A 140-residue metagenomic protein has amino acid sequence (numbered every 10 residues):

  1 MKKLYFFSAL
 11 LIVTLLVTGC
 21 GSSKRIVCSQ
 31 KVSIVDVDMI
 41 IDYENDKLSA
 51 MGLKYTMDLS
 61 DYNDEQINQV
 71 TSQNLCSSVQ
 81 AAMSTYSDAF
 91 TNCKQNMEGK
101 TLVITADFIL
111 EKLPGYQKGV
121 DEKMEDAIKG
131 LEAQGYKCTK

Functional and structural regions predicted by a protein language model:
M1-L4: Positively charged n-region of N-terminal signal peptides that target proteins for export
F7: A motif-centric signal for short, conserved binding hotspots located in accessible loops or intrinsically disordered
L16-G19: C-terminal motif of bacterial Sec signal peptides marking the signal peptidase cleavage site
S22-K140: Subset-of-secretome marker
